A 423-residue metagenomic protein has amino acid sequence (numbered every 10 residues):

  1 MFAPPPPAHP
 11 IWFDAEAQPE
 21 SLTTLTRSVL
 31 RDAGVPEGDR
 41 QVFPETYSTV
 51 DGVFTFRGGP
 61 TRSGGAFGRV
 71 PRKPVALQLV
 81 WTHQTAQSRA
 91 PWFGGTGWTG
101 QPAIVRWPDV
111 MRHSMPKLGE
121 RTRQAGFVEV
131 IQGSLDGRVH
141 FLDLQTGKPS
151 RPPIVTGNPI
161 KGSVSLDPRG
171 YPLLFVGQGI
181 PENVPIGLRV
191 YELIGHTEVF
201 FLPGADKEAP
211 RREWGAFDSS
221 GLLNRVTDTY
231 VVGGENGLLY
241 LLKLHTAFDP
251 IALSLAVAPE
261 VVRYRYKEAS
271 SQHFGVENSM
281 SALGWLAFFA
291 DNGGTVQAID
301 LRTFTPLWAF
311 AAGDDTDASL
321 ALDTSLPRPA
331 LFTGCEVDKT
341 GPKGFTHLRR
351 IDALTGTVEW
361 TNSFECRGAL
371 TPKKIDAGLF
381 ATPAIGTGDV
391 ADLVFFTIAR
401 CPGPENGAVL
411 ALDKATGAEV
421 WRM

Functional and structural regions predicted by a protein language model:
F2-V42, S48, F56, S63-F217 (+1 more regions): Extracytoplasmic/lumenal domain signature
